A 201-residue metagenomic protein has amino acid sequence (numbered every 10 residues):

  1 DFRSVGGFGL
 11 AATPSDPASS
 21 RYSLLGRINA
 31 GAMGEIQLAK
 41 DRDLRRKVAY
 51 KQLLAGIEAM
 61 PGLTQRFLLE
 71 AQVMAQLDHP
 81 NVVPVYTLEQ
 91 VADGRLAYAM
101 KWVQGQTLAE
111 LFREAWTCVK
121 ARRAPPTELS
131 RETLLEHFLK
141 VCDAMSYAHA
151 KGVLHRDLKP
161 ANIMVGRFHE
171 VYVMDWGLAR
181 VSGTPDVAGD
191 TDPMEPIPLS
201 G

Functional and structural regions predicted by a protein language model:
S4-G201: Conserved ATP-binding/catalytic core of the eukaryotic-like protein kinase fold, especially serine/threonine kinases
